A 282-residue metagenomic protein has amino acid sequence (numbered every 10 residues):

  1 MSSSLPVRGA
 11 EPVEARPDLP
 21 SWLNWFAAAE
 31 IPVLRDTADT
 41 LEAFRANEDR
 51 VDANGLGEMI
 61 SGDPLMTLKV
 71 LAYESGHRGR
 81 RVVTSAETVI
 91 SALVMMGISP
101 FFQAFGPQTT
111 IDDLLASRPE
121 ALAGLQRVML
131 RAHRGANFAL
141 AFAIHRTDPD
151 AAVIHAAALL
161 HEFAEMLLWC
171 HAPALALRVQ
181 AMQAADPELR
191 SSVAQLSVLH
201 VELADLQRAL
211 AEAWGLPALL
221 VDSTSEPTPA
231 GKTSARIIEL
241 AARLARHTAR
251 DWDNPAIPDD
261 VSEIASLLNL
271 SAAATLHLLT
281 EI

Functional and structural regions predicted by a protein language model:
M1-L175, Q195-P258, S262, S266: Conserved alpha-helical "signature site" that marks functionally important helical segments or helix/loop junctions
P173-A185: Post-HEXXH active-site segment of zinc metalloproteases
A185-Q195: Substrate-binding clefts and substrate-entry loops adjacent to catalytic sites of polymer-processing enzymes acting on
A256-I282: Acidic, carboxylate-rich catalytic segments that either coordinate divalent cations
